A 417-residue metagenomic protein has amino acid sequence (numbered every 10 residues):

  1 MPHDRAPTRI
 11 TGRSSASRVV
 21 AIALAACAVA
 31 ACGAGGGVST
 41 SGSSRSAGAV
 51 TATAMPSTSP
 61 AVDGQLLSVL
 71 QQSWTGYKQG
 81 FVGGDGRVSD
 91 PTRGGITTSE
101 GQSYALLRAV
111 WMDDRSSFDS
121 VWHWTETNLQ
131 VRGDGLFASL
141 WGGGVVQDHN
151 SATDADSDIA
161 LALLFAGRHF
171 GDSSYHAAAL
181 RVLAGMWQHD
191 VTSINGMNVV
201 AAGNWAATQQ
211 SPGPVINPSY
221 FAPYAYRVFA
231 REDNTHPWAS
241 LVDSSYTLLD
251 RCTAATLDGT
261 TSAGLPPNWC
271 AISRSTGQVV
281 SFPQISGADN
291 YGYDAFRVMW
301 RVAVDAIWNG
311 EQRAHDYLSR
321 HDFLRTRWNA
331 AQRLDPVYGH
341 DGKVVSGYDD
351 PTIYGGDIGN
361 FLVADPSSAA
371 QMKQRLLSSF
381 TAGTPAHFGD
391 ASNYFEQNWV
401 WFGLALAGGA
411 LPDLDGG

Functional and structural regions predicted by a protein language model:
H3-V20: Bacterial N-terminal signal peptides that target proteins for export
V29-A31: C-terminal motif of bacterial Sec signal peptides marking the signal peptidase cleavage site
G33-G36: Bacterial signal peptide processing site
T40-A61: Post-signal peptide N-terminal segment of mature Sec-exported envelope proteins
G48-V50, M55, R301, N360-G417: Terminal, non-catalytic domain-edge segments
M55-Q72, T92-S99, A138, T153-D154 (+2 more regions): Extended ligand-binding clefts on enzyme/binding-domain cores
S73-G101, A109-D148: Internal amphipathic alpha-helical repeat/solenoid segments
T98, Q102, V146-F170: Aromatic-rich carbohydrate-recognition surfaces in CAZymes
